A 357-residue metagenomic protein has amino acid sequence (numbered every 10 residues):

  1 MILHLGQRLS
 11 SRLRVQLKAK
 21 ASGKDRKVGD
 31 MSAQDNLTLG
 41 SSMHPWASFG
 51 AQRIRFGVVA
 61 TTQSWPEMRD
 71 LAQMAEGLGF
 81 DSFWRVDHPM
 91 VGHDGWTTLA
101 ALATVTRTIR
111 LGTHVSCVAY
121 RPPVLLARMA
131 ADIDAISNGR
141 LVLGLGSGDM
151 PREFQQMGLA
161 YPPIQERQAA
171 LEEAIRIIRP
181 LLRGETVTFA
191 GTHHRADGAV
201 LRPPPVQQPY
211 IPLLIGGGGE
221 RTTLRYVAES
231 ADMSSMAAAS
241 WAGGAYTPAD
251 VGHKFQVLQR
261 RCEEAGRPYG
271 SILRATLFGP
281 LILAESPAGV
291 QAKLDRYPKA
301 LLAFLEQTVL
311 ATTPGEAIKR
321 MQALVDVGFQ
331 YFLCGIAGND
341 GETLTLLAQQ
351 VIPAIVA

Functional and structural regions predicted by a protein language model:
M1-A33: N-terminal amphipathic/basic-hydrophobic helices that include classical n-h-c signal peptides and signal-anchor
D25-A357: Active-site-adjacent structural elements that line small-molecule/cofactor binding pockets in enzymes
